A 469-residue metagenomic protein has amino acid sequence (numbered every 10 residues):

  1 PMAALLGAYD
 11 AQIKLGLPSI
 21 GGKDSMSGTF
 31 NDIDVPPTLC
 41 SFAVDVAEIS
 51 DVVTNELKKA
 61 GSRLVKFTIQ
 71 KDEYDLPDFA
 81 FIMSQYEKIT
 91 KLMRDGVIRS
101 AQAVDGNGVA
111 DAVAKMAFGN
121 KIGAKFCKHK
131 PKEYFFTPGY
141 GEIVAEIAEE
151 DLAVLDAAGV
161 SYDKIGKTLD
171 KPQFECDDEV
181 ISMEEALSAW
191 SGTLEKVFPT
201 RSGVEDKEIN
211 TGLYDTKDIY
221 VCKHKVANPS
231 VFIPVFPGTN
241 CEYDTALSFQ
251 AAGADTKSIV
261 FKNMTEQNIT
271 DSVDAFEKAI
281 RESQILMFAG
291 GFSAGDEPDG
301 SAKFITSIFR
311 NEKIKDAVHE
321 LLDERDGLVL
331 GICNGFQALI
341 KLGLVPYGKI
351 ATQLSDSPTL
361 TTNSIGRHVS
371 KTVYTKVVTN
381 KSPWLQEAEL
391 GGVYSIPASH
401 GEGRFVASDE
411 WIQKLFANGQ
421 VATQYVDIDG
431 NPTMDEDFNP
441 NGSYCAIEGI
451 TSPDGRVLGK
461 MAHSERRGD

Functional and structural regions predicted by a protein language model:
M2, V35, F118-K121, A302-R310 (+1 more regions): A glycine- and small-aliphatic-rich helix-loop capping segment at beta-alpha/alpha-beta transitions that lines
M2-L6, I13, P18-G139, A148-S230 (+2 more regions): Intein/HINT protein-splicing elements and their conserved insertion hotspots or analogous self-processing inserts
Y9, T29-D32, V52-E56, K132-Y134 (+7 more regions): A generic local secondary-structure boundary/capping motif
I20-G22, A43, K66, S100-Q102 (+10 more regions): General beta-strand structural signal in soluble alpha/beta enzymes
S50-T54, F67, Y74-L76, A110 (+8 more regions): Short helix/loop capping segments that flank catalytic or ligand/cofactor-binding pockets
I165, D271, H319-E320, T352-D469: Amide-donor transfer/coupling interface in amidating biosynthetic enzymes
D178-I332, F336-Y347, T361-V369, K376 (+4 more regions): N-terminal beta1-alpha1 cap of cysteine-dependent amidohydrolase-like domains
